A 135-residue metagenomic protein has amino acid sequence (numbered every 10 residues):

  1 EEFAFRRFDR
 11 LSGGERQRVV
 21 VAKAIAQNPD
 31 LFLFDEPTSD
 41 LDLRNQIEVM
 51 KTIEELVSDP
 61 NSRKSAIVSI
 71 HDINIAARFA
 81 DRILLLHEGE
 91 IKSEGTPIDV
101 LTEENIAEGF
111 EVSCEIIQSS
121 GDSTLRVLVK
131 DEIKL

Functional and structural regions predicted by a protein language model:
R7-L11, E15: Conserved ABC ATPase signature
N28: Conserved catalytic motifs of ABC-family nucleotide-binding domains
F32-D35: Catalytic Walker B motif of ABC-type/P-loop ATPase nucleotide-binding domains
I47-S62: Helical segment within the ABC ATPase nucleotide-binding domain
E94-G95: ABC ATPase "signature
E108-L135: ABC ATPase nucleotide-binding domains
